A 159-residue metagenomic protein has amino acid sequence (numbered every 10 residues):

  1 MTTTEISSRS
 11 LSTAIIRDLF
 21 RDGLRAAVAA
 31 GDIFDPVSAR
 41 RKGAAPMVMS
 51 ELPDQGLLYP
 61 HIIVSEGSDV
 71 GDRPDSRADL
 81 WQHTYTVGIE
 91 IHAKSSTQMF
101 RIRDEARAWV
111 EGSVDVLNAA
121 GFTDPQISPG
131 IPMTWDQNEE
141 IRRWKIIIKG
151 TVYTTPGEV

Functional and structural regions predicted by a protein language model:
M1-S76: Small/polar-rich, solvent-exposed N-terminal microdomains that initiate assembly or binding
S12, Q98, E140: Conserved acidic
H61-I62, V87, P125, I146: A broad, low-specificity signal marking well-ordered, structured residues that form hydrophobic/aromatic
P74-R77, G157-V159: Short, charged, solvent-exposed linker or helix-capping segments at domain edges/interfaces that act as flexible hinges
D79-T97, A106, R142-T154: Oligomerization/assembly interface segments of phage tail-like spikes and tubes
Q98-F100, A119: Short, solvent-exposed secondary-structure capping/transition elements
I102-A108: Short amphipathic alpha-helices in soluble, non-transmembrane regions that often serve as interface/regulatory elements
A108-V159: Acidic-leaning, charged glycine-interspersed low-complexity segments
